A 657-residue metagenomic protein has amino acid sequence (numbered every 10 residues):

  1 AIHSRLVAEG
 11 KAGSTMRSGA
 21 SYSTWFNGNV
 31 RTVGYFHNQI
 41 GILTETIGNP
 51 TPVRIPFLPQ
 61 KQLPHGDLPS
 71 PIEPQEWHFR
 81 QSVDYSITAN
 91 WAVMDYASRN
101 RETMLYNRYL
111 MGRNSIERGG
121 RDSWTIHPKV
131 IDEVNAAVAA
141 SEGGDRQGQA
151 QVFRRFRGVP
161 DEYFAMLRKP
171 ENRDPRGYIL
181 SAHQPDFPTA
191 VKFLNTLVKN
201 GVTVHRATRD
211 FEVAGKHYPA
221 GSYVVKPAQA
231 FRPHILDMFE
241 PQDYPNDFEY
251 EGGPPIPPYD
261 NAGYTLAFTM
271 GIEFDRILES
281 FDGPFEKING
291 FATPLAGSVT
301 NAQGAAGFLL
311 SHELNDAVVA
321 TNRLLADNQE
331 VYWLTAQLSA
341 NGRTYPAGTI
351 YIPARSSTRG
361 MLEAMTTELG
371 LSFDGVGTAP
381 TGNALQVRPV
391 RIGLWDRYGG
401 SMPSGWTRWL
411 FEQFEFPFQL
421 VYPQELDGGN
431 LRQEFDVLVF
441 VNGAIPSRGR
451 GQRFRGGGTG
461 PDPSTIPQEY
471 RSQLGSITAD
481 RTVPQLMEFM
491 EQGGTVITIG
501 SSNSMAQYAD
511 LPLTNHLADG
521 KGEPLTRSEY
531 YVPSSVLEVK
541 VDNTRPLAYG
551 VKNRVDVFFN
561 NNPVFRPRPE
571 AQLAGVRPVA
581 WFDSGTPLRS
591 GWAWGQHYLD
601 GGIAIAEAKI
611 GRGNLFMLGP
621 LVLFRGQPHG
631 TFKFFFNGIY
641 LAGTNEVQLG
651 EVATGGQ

Functional and structural regions predicted by a protein language model:
A1-W25, V30-Q657: Intrinsic-disorder/low-complexity accessory segments
